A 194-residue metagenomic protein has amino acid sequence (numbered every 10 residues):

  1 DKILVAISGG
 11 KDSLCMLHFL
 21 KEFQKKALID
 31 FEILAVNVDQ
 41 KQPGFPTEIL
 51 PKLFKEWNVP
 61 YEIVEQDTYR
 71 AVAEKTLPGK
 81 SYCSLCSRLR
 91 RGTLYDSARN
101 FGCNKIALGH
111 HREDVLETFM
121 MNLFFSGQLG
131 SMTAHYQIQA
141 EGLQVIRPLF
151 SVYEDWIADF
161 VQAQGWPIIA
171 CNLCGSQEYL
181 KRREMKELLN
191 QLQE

Functional and structural regions predicted by a protein language model:
D1-F119, F125, D155-A163: ATP-dependent adenylation/nucleotidyltransferase module used to activate substrates
C86-A98, H135-E141, L192-E194: Short, basic, helix/turn surface patches
I106, E113-Q193: Catalytic subdomain that performs nucleotidyl-dependent activation
